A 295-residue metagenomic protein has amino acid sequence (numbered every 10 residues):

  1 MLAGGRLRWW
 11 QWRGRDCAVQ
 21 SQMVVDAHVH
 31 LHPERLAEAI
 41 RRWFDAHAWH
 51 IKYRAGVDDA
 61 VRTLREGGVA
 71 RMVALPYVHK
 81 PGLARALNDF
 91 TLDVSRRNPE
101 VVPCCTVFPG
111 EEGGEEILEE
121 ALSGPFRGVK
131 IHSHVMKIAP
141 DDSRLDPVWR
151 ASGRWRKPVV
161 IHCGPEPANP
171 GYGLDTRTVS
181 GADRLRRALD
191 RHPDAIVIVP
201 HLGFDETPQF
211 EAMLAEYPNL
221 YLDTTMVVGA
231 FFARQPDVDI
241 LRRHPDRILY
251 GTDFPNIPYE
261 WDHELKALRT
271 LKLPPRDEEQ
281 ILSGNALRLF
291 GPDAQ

Functional and structural regions predicted by a protein language model:
L2-H30, L36-R71, H244-L249, P258-Q295: Mid-to-C-terminal alpha-helical segments outside catalytic/metal-binding sites
V24-A27, L75, C104-C105, K130 (+3 more regions): Active-site neighborhood of phospho(di)ester-bond hydrolases with catalytic His/Asp-centered motifs
H32-R35, H79-G82, G110-G113, P165-N169 (+3 more regions): Active-site environment of divalent metal-dependent phosphoester hydrolases
R35-I40, R85-L87, I117, G171-L174 (+4 more regions): Short aromatic-enriched loop/helix-cap "lid" or pocket-rim segments at secondary-structure transitions that line
D59-T63, L87-V94, I117-A121, R144-V148 (+4 more regions): A general structural detector for well-ordered alpha-helical segments in enzyme core domains, enriched
E66-A70, N98-E100, A188-I196: A structural motif corresponding to the C-terminal end of an alpha-helix and its immediate exit/capping segment
A70-R71, H79-A168, L220: Active-site gating/metal-coordination segments in enzymes
R127-G128, D142-L249: Catalytic pocket-lining loop regions of alpha/beta-barrel enzymes, especially the amidohydrolase/enolase/GH5 lineages
